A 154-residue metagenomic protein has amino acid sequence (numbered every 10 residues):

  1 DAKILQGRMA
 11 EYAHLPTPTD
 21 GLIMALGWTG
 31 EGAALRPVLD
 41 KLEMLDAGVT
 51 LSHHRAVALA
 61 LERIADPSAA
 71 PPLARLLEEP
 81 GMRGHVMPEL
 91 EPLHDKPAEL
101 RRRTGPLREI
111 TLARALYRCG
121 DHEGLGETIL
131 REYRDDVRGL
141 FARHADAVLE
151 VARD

Functional and structural regions predicted by a protein language model:
D1-M9, L22, P37-L42, P72-L77 (+2 more regions): Buried hydrophobic core positions in alpha-solenoid tandem helical repeats
A2, G32-L35, P67-A70, H122: Ankyrin repeat helix-2 register
G7-E31, D40-M44, G48-D66, V86-D121 (+1 more regions): Structural detector for internal amphipathic alpha-helices that build alpha-solenoid repeat scaffolds
R75-V86: Short, solvent-exposed beta-strand-terminating loops
R83-G84, H122-G126: Substrate-binding/catalytic groove segments of enzymes that remodel or degrade extracellular structural polymers
G126-E132, D136-G139, D146: Alpha-solenoid helical-repeat scaffold
